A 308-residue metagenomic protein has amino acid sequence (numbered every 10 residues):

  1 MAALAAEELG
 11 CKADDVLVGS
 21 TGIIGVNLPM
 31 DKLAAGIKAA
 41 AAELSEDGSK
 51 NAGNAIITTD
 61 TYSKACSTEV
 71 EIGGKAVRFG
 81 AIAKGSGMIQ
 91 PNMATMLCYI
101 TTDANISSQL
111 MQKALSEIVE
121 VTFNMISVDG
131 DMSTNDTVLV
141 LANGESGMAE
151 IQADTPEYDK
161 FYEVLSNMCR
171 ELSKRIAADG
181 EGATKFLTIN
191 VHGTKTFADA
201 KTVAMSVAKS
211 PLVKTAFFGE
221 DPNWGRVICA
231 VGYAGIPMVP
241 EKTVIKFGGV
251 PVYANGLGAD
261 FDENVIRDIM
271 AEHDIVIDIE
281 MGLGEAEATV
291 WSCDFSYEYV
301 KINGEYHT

Functional and structural regions predicted by a protein language model:
A3-T308: A structural signal for small-residue-enriched, beta-sheet-centric alpha/beta enzyme cores and oligomeric scaffold folds
